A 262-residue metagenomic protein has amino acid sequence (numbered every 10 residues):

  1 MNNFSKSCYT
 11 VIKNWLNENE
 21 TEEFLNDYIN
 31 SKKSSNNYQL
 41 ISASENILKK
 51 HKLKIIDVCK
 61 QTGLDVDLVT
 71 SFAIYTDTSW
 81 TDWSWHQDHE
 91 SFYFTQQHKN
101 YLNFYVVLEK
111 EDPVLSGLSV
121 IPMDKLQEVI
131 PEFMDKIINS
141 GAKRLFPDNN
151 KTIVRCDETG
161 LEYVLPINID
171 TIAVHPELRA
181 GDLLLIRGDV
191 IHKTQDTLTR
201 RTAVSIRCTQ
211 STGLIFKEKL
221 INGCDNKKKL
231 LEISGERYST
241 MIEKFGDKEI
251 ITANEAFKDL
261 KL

Functional and structural regions predicted by a protein language model:
M1-D67, H175-L185, Y238-L262: N-terminal auxiliary "cap/dimerization" subdomain that precedes the catalytic jelly-roll/cupin core of mononuclear
Y9, K99-Y105, L115, A173-H175 (+2 more regions): Extracellular structured ligand-interaction cores
E18, S91, H192: Glycine-rich nucleotide phosphate-binding loop and flanking beta-alpha elements of Rossmann-like dinucleotide-binding
L25, L183-L185, D189-L262: Non-heme Fe(II)/2-oxoglutarate
K54-Q127: Conserved double-stranded beta-helix
W83, S116-L118, I130-M134, L198 (+1 more regions): Short aromatic-enriched loop/helix-cap "lid" or pocket-rim segments at secondary-structure transitions that line
W85-D88, T159-I169, K219-G223: Short, surface-exposed loop/helix-turn segments at secondary-structure junctions that function as lids/hinges flanking
V114-I191: Double-stranded beta-helix
